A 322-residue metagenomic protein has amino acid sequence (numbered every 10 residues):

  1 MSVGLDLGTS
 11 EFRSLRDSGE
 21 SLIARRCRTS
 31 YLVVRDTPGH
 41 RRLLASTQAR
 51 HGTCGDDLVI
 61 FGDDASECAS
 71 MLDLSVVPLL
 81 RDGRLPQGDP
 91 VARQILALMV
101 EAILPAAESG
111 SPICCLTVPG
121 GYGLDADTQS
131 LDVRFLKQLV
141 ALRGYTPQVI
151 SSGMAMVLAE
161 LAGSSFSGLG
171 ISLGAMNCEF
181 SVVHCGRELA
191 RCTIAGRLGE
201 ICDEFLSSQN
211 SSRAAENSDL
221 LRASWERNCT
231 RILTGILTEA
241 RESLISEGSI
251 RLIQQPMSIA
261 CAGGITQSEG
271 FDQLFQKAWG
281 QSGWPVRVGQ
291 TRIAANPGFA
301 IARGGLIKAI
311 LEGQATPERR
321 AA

Functional and structural regions predicted by a protein language model:
M1-R25, T29-R50, D63-G170, C185-G199 (+3 more regions): Nucleotide/phosphate-binding catalytic cleft detector across ATP-hydrolyzing and phosphate-transferring enzymes
E179-S181: A structural feature that tracks compact, well-ordered secondary-structure segments with a strong bias toward
L198-N210: Long, charge-dense
R213-L220: Long, charge-rich alpha-helical interaction segments
A295-G298: Conserved blade-ending motifs and adjacent loop-strand segments that build the rim/top face of beta-propeller domains
